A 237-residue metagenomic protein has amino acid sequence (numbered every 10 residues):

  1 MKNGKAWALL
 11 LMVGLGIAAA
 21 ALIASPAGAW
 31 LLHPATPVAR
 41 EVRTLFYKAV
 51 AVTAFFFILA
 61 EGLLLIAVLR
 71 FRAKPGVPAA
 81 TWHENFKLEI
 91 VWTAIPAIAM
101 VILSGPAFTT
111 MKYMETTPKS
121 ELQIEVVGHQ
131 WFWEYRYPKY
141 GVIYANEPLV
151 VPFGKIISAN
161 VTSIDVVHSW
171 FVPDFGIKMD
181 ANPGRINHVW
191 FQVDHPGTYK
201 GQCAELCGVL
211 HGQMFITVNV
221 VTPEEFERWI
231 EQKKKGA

Functional and structural regions predicted by a protein language model:
M1-L11: N-terminal membrane topogenic signal
K2-G4, A20-Y47, E61-L63, V68-A237: Non-transmembrane, membrane-proximal soluble domains of secreted or membrane proteins
L9-V13, W92-T93: Select subsegments of transmembrane alpha-helices in polytopic membrane proteins, especially boundary-proximal
G14-A19: Hydrophobic core segments of alpha-helical transmembrane domains in multi-pass membrane transport and ion-translocation
T53: Globin-like tetrapyrrole-binding proteins
